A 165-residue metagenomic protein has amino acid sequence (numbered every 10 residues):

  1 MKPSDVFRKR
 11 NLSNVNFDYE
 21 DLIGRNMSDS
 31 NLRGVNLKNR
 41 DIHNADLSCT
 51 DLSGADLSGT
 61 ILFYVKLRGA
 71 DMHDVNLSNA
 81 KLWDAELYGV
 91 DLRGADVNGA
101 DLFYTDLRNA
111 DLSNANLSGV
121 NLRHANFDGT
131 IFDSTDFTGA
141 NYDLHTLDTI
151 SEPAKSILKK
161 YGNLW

Functional and structural regions predicted by a protein language model:
M1-W165: Intrinsic low-complexity/IDR segments
